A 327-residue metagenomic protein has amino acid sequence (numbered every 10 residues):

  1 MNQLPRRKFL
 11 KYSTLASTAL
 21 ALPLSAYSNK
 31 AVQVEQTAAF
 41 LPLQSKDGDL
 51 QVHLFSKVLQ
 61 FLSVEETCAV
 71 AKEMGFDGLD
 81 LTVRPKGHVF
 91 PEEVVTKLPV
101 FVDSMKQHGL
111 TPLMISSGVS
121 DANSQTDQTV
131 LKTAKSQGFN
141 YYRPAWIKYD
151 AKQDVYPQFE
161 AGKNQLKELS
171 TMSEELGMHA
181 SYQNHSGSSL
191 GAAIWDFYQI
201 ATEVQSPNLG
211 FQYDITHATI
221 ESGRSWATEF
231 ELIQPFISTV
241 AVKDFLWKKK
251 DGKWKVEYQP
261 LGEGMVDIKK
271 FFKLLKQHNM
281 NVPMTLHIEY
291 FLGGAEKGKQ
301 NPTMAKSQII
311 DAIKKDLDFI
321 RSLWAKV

Functional and structural regions predicted by a protein language model:
N2-Q3, R7-Q51, L62-K72, I194-T202 (+3 more regions): Histidine-acidic metal/acid-base catalytic patches
S13-L24, C68, T111, S120-F211 (+2 more regions): Active-site acidic/histidine proton-transfer and metal-coordination neighborhood in alpha/beta enzyme cores
L50-S56, L79-L81, P112-S117, Y142-P144 (+4 more regions): Hydrophobic faces of well-ordered beta-strands that scaffold small-molecule active sites in alpha/beta enzyme cores
V52-L62, S116-S124, V155-Q158: Active-site mouth loops of central-metabolism enzymes
F55-L59, R84-K86, S117-S120, I147-Y149 (+4 more regions): Active-site beta-loop-alpha junctions enriched in small/polar residues
T67-R84, Q137-G138: Catalytic domains of carbohydrate-active enzymes, especially glycoside hydrolases
T82-V102: Glycine-rich, proline-tolerant flexible connector loops at the mouths of alpha/beta enzymes
P85-F90, D150-V155, E221, G294-E296: A short acidic, helix-capping loop that chelates divalent metal ions and anchors anionic groups
